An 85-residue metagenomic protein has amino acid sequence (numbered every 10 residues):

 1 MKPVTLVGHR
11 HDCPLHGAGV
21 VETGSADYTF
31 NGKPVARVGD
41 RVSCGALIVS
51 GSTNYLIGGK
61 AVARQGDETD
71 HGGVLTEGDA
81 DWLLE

Functional and structural regions predicted by a protein language model:
K2-E85: Intrinsically disordered, low-complexity proline/glycine-rich segments
